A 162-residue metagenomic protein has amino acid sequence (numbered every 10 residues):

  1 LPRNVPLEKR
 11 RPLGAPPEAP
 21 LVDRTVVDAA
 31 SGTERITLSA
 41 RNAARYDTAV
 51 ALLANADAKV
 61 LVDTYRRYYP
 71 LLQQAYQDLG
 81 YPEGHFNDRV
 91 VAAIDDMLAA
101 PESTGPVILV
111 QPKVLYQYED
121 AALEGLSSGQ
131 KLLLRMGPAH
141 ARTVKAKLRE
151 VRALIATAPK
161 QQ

Functional and structural regions predicted by a protein language model:
L1, A49, V90, Y116-Y118 (+1 more regions): Generic structural hydrophobic/aromatic packing signal, biased to beta-strands
L1-T33: N-terminal Sec/ER secretory leader and immediately downstream segment of secreted/extracellular precursors
L7-G14, V60-Y65, A75-V90, G105-Q111 (+1 more regions): Surface-exposed patches in mature extracellular/periplasmic domains of secreted proteins
L21-D88: Mid-length scaffold segments of soluble, non-membrane domains
V90-L98: Beta-rich nucleic-acid/ligand-interaction surfaces
L98, S103-Q162: A cross-kingdom marker for long, charged
